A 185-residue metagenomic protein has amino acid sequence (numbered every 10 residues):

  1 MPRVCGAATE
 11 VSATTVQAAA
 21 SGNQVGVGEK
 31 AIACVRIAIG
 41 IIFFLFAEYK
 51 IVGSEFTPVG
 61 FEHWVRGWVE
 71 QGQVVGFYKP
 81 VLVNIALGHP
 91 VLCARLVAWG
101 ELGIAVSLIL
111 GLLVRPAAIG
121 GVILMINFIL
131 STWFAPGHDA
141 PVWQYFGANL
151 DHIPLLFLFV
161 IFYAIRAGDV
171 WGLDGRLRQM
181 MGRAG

Functional and structural regions predicted by a protein language model:
M1-G103, L110-G185: Extended, low-polarity transmembrane helix blocks
